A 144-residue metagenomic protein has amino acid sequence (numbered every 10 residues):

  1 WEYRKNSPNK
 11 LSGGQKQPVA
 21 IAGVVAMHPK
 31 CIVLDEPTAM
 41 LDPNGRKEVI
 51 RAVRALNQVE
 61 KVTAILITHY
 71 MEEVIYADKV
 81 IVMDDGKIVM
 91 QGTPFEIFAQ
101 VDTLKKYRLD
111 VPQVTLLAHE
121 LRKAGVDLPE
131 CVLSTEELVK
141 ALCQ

Functional and structural regions predicted by a protein language model:
S7-L11, Q15: Conserved ABC ATPase signature
I21: Hydrophobic anchor residue at the start of the ABC signature
H28: Conserved catalytic motifs of ABC-family nucleotide-binding domains
I32-D35: Catalytic Walker B motif of ABC-type/P-loop ATPase nucleotide-binding domains
P43-G45: Helix N-cap at the start of a conserved alpha-helix in ABC-type nucleotide-binding domains
Q91-G92: ABC ATPase "signature
